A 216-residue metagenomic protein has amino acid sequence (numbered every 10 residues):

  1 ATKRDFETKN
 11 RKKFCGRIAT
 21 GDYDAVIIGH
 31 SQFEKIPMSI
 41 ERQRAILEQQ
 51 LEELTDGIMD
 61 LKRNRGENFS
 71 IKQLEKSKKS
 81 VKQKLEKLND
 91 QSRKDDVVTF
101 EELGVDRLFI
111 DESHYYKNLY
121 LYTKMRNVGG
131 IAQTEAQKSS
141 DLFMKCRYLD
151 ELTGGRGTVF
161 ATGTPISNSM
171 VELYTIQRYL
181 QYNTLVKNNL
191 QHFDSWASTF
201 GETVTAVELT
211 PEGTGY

Functional and structural regions predicted by a protein language model:
A1-K12, G29-K35, A136: Conserved helicase motor
K3-R4, E48-I71, R107, K124-Y216: Conserved P-loop NTPase motor "coupling/switch" region that bridges the ATPase
D5-E7, S31-E34, H114-Y116, T164-N168: Conserved nucleotide-binding/hydrolysis micro-motifs of P-loop NTPases
T8-V26: Conserved motor-coupling elements within RecA-like helicase/translocase cores
R11-F14, M38-E41, Y120-T123, E172: Short aromatic-enriched loop/helix-cap "lid" or pocket-rim segments at secondary-structure transitions that line
C15-G21, L47, K94-D106, Y148-G155: Short basic/glycine-enriched coil/helix segment immediately N-terminal to the Walker B
A25-E34, I71-D106, L119, N127-G130 (+1 more regions): Conserved helicase/translocase P-loop NTPase motor core
